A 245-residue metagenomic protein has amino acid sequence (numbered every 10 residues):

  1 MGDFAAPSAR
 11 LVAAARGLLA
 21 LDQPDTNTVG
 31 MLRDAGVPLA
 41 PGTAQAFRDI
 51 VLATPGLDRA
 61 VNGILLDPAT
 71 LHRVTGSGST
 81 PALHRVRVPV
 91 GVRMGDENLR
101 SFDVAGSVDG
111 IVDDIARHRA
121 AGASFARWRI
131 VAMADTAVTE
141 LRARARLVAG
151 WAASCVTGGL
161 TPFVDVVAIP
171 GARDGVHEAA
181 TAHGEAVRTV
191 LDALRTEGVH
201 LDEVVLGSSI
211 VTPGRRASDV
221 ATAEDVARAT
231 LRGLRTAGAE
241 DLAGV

Functional and structural regions predicted by a protein language model:
M1-A121, A134, D219, A223 (+3 more regions): Alpha/beta catalytic barrel-like cores
P24, A69, I130-M133, V166-I169 (+1 more regions): Short, ordered loop/turn segments at secondary-structure junctions
A35-L39, G106-G110, T139-L147, D174-A186 (+1 more regions): Alpha-helix N-cap and loop-to-helix initiation/capping positions
A40, W128, D165, L206: Conserved, mostly hydrophobic/aromatic
V90, P162-F163: Hydrophobic beta-strand scaffold residues
V108-F125, R144-L160, A186-E197, V226-T236: Structured alpha-helical segments in the cores of large, soluble enzyme domains
G159, D165, P170-G171, G175-E178: Glycine- and Gly-Pro-enriched alpha-helical subdomains that act as flexible, kink-prone "lid/hinge" or packing modules
D174-V245: Active-site capping/gating regions of soluble enzymes
